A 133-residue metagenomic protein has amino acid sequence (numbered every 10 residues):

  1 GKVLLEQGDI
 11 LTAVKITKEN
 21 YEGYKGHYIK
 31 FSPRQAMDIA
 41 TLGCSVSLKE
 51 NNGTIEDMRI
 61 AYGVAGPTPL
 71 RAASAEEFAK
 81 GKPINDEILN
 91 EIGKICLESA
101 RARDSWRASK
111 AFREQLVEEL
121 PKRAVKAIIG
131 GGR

Functional and structural regions predicted by a protein language model:
G1-R133: C-terminal structural segment of proteins
